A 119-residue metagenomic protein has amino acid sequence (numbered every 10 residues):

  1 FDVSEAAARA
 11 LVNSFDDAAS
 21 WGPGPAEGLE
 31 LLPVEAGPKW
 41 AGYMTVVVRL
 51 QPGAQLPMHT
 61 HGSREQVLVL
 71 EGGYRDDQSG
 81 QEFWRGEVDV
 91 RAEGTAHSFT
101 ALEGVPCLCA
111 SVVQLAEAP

Functional and structural regions predicted by a protein language model:
F1-W40: A short, N-terminal "cap"/entry segment at the start of jelly-roll beta-barrel domains of the cupin/DSBH fold
G24, G28-G37, A41-H61, V90-A96: Conserved short histidine dyad/triad with adjacent acidic residue
G42-Y43, T60-G62, Q81-E82, A101-E103: Short glycine/proline-enriched turns and hinge-like loops at secondary-structure junctions
V46, E65, C107-L108: Generic beta-strand structural signal
P52-A54, M58-Q78: Glycine- and acidic-residue-biased ligand/ion/polar-headgroup-sensing regions
D77-H97: Short acidic-glycine-tyrosine-enriched beta hairpin
G94-A118: Ligand-binding loop in jelly-roll beta-barrel domains
